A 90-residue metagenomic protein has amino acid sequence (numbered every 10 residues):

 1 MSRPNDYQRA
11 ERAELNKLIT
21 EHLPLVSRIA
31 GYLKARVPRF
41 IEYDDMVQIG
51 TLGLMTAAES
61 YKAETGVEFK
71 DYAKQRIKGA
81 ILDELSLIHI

Functional and structural regions predicted by a protein language model:
M1-L87: Alpha-helical promoter-recognition and RNA polymerase-docking modules of transcription initiation factors, dominated by
